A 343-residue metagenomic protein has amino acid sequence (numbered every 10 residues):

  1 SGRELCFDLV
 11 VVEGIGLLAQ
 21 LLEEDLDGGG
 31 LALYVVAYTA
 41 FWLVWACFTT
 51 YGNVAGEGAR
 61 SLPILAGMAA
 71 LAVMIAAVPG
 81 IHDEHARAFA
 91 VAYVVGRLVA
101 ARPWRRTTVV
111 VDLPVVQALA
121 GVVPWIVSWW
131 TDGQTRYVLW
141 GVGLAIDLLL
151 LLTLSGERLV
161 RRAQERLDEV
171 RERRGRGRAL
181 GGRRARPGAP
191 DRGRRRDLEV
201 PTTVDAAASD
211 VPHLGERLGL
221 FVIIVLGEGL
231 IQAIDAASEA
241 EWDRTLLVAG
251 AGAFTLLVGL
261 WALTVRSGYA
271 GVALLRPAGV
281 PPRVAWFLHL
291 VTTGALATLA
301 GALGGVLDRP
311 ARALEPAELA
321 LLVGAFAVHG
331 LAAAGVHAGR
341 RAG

Functional and structural regions predicted by a protein language model:
S1-L5, V10, D25, V35-A59 (+3 more regions): Predominantly late transmembrane helices and immediately cytosolic-facing juxtamembrane segments
L9-G30: Transmembrane helix-boundary motif of multi-pass solute transporters/channels
